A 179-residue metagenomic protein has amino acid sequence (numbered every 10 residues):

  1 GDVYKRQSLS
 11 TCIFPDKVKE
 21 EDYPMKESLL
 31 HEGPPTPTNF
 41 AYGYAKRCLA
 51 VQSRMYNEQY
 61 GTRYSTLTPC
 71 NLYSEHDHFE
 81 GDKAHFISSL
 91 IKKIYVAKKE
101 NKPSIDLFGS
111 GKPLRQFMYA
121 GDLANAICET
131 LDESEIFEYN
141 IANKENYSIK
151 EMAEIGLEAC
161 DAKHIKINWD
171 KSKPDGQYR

Functional and structural regions predicted by a protein language model:
V3-Y4: Short, small-residue-biased leader/transition segments that mark boundaries at the very start of proteins
S8-Y42, R54, E58-T62, L72-D82: Active-site "gating" loop of Rossmann-like NAD(P)-dependent oxidoreductase/epimerase domains
L9, T66-S74, G109, N140-N143: Short beta-strand segments
C12, N71-L72, P113, D122: Short, well-ordered alpha-helical scaffold segment located in the soluble/lumenal catalytic or ligand-binding core
H31, C48-L49, Y119-D122: Conserved cofactor-binding/catalytic machinery of classical short-chain dehydrogenase/reductase
P37-C70, S89-E100: Active-site Tyr-X1-5-Lys
L90, V96-R179: C-terminal substrate-binding subdomain of Rossmann-fold SDR/epimerase-dehydratase oxidoreductases
